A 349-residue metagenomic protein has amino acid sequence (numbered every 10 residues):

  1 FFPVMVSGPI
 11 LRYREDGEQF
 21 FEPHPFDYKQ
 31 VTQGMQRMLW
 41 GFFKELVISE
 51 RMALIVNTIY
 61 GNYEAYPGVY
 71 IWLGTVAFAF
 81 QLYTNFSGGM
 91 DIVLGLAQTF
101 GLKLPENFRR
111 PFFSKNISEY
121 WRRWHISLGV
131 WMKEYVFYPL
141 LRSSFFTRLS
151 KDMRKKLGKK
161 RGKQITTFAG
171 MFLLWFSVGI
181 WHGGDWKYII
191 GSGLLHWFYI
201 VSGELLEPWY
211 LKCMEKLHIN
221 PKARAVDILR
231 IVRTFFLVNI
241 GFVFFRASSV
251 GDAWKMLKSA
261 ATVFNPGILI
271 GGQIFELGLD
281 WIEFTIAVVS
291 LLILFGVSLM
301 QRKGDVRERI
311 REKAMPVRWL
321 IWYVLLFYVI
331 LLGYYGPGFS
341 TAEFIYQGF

Functional and structural regions predicted by a protein language model:
F1-V297, Q301-G348: Membrane-embedded transmembrane alpha-helical bundles that form the catalytic cores of multi-pass lipid-modifying
